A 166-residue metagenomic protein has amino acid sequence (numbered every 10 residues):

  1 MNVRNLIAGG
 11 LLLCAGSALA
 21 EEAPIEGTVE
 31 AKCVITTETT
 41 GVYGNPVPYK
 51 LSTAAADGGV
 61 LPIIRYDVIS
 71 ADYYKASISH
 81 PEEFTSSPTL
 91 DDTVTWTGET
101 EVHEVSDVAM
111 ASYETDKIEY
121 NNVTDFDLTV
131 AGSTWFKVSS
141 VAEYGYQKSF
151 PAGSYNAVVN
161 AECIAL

Functional and structural regions predicted by a protein language model:
N2-G9: Sec-dependent signal peptide recognition, specifically the positively charged N-region followed immediately by
N5, G16-A20: Sec/Tat signal peptide C-region and signal peptidase I cleavage site
L11-A15: Hydrophobic core
A18-L19, T89, E104, Y113 (+1 more regions): Exposed, low-complexity/repetitive linear segments and helix-based recognition motifs, biased toward charged/polar
A20-T93, F126-L166: N-terminal small/polar-rich segments of proteins
V94-V108: Short, surface-exposed beta-strand/strand-loop-strand elements in extracellular ectodomains
A109-V130: Extended, solvent-exposed segments with strong compositional bias
